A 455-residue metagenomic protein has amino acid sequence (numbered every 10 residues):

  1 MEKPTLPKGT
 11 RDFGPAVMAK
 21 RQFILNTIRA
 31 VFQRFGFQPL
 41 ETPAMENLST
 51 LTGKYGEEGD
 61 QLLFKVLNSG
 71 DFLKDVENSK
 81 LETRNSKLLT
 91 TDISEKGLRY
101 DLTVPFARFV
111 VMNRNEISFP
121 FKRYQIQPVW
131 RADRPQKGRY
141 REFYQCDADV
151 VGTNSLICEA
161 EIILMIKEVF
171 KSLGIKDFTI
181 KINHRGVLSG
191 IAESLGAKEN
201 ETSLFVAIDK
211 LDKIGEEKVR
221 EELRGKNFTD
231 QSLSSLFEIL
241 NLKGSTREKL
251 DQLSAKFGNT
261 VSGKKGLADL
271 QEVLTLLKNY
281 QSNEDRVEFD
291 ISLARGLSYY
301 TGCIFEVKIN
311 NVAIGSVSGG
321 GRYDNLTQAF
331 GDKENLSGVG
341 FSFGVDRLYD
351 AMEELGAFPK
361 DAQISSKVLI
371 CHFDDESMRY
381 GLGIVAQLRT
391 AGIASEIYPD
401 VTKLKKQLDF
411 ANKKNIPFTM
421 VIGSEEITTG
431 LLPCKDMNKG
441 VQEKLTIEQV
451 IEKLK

Functional and structural regions predicted by a protein language model:
M1-Y100, V104, R141, A160-L164 (+1 more regions): TRNA-binding/sensing appendages of the translation machinery
D12, I191-K198, K213, D230: Phosphate-rich ligand and nucleic-acid binding surfaces
K20-F35, E46-N47, D92-I93, D101-N115 (+2 more regions): Positively charged, Gly/Ser-enriched RNA/tRNA-binding surfaces
E41-Q61, I182-S194, L293-T301, K403-F410 (+1 more regions): Beta-rich nucleic-acid/ligand-interaction surfaces
T42-T50, S86, F121-A132, T179-S189 (+1 more regions): Short, glycine/charge-rich beta-strand/loop segments that flank catalytic centers and engage negatively charged groups
Q61-L73, A197-K218, I309-N310: Acidic, His- and aromatic-enriched active-site or binding-groove loops in soluble protein domains that engage sugars
I162, H184-V187, L204-A207, S232 (+1 more regions): Internal, well-ordered alpha-helical segments in soluble enzyme and binding-protein domains
D177-G186, L204-F205, V287-S292: Short, surface-exposed recognition loops or helix-turn segments adjacent to catalytic cores
